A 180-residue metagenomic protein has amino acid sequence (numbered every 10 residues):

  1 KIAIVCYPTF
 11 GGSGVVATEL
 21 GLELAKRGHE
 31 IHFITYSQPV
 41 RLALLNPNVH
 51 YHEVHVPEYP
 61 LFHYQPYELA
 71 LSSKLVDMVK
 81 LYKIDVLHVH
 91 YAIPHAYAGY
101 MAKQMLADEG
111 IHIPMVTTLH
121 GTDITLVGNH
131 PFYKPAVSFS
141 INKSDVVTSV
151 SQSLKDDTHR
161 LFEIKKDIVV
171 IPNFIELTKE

Functional and structural regions predicted by a protein language model:
K1-V40, L45-H52: N-terminal subdomain of nucleotide-sugar transferases
Y7, L119-T122, P172-N173: Histidine-centered beta-alpha loop that forms part of the nucleotide-sugar donor binding/catalytic region in diverse
S37, S153, F174: Carbohydrate-associated surface elements
N48-K74: A short, charged, and often flexible helix/loop element on the N-terminal side of the glycosyltransferase catalytic
V86-I111: An aromatic- and histidine-rich active-site surface loop
M105, I111-H130, V146: A short, histidine- and acid-enriched strand-loop-helix "catalytic/donor-clamping" loop that lines the nucleotide-sugar
V127-G128, H159, F174-E180: Acidic anion/phosphate-binding donor-loop and adjacent secondary structure in glycosyltransferase catalytic cores
H130-V147: Membrane-proximal helix-turn-helix segments that form the acceptor-binding/catalytic region of lipid-linked
